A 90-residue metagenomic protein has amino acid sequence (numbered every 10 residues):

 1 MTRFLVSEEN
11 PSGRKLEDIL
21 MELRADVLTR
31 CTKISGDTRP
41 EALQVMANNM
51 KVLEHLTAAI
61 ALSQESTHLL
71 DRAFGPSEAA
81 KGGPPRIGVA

Functional and structural regions predicted by a protein language model:
M1-F4, P76-A90: Short intrinsically disordered terminal tails
M1-I34: N-terminal acidic leader/helix
R3-F4, E17, T32, M50 (+2 more regions): Residue-level marker of intrinsically disordered, low-complexity segments enriched for small/polar residues
T32-A79: Short, charge-rich amphipathic interface segments used for partner binding and complex assembly
